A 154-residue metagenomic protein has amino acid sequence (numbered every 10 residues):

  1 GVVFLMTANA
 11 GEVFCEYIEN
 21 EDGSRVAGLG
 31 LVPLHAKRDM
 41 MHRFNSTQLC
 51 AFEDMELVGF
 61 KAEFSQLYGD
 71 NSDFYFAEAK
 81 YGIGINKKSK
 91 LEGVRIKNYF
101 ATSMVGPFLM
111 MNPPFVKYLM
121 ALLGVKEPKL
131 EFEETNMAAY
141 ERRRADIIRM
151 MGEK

Functional and structural regions predicted by a protein language model:
G1-D54: Cysteine-nucleophile active-site neighborhood
L5, G30, F60, F100-T102: Hydrophobic/aromatic beta-strand patches that form the interior of the parallel beta-sheet core in alpha/beta enzyme
A8, E63, V105: Histidine-centered divalent metal-coordination motifs
G11, V26-L29, G59, L91 (+1 more regions): Hydrophobic, well-ordered secondary-structure segments
L34-K37, L67, A121-P128: Generic secondary-structure signature for well-ordered alpha-helical cores
A36-D39, L67-G69, P107-M111: Short, acidic Gly/Pro/Ser/Thr-rich loop/turn segments
A51-K97: Catalytic beta-strand/loop cores that center a nucleophilic Ser/Cys/Thr and support acyl-enzyme chemistry
N98-K154: Acyltransferase
